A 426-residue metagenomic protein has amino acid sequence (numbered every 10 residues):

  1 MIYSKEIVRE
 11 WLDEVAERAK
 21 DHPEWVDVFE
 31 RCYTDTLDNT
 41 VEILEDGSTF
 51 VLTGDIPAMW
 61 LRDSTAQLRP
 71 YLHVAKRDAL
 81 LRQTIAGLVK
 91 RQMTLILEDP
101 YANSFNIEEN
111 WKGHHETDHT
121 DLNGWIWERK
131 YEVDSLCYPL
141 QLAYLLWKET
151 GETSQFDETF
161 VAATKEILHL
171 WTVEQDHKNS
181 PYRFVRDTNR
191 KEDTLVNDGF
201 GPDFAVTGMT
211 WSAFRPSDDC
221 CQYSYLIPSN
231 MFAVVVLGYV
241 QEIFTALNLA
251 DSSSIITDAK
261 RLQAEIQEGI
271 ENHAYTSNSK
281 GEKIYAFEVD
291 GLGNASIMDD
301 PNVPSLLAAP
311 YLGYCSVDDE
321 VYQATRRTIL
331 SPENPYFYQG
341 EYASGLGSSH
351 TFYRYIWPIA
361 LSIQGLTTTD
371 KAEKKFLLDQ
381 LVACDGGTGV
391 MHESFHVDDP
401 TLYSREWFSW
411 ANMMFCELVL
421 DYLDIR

Functional and structural regions predicted by a protein language model:
M1-R62: Low-complexity, Ser/Thr/Pro/Gly-enriched N-terminal "stalk/linker" regions
I2-E6, E30-Y33, V321, Y403-R405 (+3 more regions): Terminal-appendage/accessory-domain detector
I7-D21, A66-A79, Y138-T153, M231-D251 (+3 more regions): Well-ordered alpha-helical scaffold segments within catalytic/enzyme domains
V28, C32, A79-L95, E152-T172 (+4 more regions): Extended, well-ordered alpha-helical scaffold segments
T36-D46, N110-D118, D203-R215, Y336 (+1 more regions): Active-site-adjacent bridging/hinge elements
P57-I85, V89-K191, S409-I425: Aromatic-rich carbohydrate-recognition surfaces in CAZymes
L61, L97-Y101, E108, T120 (+3 more regions): Extended ligand-binding clefts on enzyme/binding-domain cores
D118-G124, R129-E132, S296-S316, R354-R426: C-terminal capping/lid segments that line or modulate ligand- or cofactor-binding pockets
